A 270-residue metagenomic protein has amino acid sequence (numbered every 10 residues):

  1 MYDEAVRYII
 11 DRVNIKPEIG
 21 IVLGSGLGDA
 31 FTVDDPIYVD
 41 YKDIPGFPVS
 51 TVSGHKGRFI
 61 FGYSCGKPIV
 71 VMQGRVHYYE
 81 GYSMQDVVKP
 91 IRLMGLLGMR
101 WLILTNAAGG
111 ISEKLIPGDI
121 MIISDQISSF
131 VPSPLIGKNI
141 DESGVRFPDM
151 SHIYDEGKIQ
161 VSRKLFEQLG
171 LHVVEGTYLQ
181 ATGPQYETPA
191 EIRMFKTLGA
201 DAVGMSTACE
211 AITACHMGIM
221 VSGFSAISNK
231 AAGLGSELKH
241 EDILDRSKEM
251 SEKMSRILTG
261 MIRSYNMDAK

Functional and structural regions predicted by a protein language model:
M1-M150: Metabolite-binding pocket within alpha/beta catalytic cores that recognizes anionic/polar moieties
Y8, R12, G157, V161-H172 (+1 more regions): Generic non-transmembrane alpha-helical segments
M94-G98, K196, C215: Non-catalytic positions within long, well-ordered alpha-helices that form the structural scaffold/packing of enzyme
R100-W101, D201, M220: Short acidic/polar active-site loop segments enriched in Thr and Asp
I159, L165-D201: Active-site/ligand-binding-proximal alpha/beta "capping" segment
M205-D242: Zn-dependent metallopeptidase/amidohydrolase metal-coordination segment
A232-K270: His/Asp/Glu-rich mid-to-C-terminal helical/loop segments that flank catalytic regions of hydrolases
